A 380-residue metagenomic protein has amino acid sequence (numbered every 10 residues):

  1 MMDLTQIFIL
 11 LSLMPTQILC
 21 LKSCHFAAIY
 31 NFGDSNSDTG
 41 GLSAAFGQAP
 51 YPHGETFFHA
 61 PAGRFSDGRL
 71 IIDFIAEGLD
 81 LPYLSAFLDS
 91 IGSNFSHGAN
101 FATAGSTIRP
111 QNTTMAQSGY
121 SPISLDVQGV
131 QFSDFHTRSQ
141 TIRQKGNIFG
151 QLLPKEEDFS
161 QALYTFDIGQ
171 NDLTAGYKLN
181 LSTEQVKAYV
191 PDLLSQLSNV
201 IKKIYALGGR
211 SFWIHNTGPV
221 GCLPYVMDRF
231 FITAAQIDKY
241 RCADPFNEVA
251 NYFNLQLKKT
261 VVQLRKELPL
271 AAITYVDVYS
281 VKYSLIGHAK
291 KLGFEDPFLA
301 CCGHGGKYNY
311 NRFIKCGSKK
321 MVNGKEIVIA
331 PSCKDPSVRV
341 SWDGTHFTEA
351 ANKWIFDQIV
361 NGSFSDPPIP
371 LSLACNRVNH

Functional and structural regions predicted by a protein language model:
M1-F26, Y30, F364-H380: Terminal membrane/secretory targeting segments in land-plant proteins
L10-F57: Active-site-proximal N-terminal segment of extracellular/periplasmic enzymes that hydrolyze or transfer
A28-F32, N36-D38, I72-D73, H97-T103 (+4 more regions): Structural recognition of the beta-strand scaffold that forms the well-ordered cores of secreted hydrolase catalytic
S35-T39, A104-R109, G169-T174, G218-C222 (+1 more regions): Solvent-exposed loop/turn segments at secondary-structure junctions within structured extracellular/periplasmic domains
L42-A44, N112-A116, G176-L181, Y225-D228 (+2 more regions): Short coil/turn segments at secondary-structure boundaries
F46, P219-D244, K259, Q263-K266 (+2 more regions): Mobile gating loops/cap/lid regions near enzyme active sites that modulate substrate access
Y51, E55-S195, N199: Conserved SGNH/GDSL esterase-like catalytic core that processes O-acyl groups on lipids and polysaccharides
G78, N199-R210, V249-I273: A structural motif corresponding to the C-terminal end of an alpha-helix and its immediate exit/capping segment
